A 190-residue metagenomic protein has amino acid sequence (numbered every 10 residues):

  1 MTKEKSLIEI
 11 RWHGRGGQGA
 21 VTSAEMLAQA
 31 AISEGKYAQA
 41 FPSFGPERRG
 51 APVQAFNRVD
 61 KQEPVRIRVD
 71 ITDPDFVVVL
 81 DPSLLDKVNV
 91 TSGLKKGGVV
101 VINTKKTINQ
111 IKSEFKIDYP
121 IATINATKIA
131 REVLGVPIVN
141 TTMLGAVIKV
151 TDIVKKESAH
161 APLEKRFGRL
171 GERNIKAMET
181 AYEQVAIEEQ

Functional and structural regions predicted by a protein language model:
M1-Q190: Active-site cofactor/cluster-binding pocket
